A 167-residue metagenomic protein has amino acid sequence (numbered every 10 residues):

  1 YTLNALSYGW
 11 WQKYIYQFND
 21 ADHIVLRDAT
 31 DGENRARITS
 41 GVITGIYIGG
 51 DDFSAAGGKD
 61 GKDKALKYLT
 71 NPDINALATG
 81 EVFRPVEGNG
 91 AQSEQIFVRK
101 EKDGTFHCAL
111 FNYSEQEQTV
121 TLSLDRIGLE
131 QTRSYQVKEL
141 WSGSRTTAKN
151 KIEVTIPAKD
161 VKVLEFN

Functional and structural regions predicted by a protein language model:
Y1-G57: Glycan-recognition surfaces
H23-I24, T70, Q118: Extracytoplasmic
L26-R27, G90-Q95, A148-K149: Active-site-adjacent structural elements in folded domains
R35, T39-V86: Catalytic cores of secreted or luminal carbohydrate-active enzymes
G41-G50, N89-L129: Carbohydrate-binding surface patches
T79-Q92, S142-T146: Short, solvent-exposed secondary-structure boundary motifs
D125-S142: Solvent-exposed beta-hairpin/edge-strand motifs
A148-N167: C-terminal beta-strand-rich structural cap/linker in extracellular carbohydrate-active enzymes
